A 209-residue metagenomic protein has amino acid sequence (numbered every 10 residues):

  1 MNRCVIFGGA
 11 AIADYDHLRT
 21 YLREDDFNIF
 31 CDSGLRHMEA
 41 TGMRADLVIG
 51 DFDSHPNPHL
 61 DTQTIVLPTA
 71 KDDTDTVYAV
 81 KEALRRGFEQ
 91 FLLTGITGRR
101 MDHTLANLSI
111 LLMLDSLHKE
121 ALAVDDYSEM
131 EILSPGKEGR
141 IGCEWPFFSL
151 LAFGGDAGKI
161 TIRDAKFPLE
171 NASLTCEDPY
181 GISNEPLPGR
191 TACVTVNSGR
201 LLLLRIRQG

Functional and structural regions predicted by a protein language model:
M1-P58: N-terminal beta-strand-loop-alpha-helix module at the start of alpha/beta ligand-binding or catalytic domains
F7-A10, T97, I206-R207: Structural motif
Q63-T69, E120-L122, F147-S149: A glycine-rich helix N-cap at a beta->alpha junction
T64-R86: Short phosphate-binding loop-to-helix
M101-L112: Short Gly/Thr/Asp-enriched flexible loops that form oxyanion-binding sites at enzyme active sites
M113-E129: Short, acidic/small-residue loops that bind anionic groups at enzyme active sites
S128, L133-G209: Long, charged alpha-helical interface segments
